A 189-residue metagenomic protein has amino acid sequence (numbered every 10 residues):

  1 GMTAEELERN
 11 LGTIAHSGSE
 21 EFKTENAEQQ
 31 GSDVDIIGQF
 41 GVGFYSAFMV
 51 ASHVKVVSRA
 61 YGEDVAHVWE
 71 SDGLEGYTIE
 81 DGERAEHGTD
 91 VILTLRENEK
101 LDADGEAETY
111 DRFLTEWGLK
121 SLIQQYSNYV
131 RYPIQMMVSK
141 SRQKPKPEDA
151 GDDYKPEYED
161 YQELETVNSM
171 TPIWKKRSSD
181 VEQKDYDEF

Functional and structural regions predicted by a protein language model:
G1-T109, S121, K144: GHKL (Bergerat-fold) ATPase N-terminal catalytic module, capturing the glycine-rich phosphate-binding loop and acidic
I36, V57-E75, N98-L101, G105-R112 (+1 more regions): GHKL/Bergerat-fold ATPase module in large chromosome/replication-associated machines
